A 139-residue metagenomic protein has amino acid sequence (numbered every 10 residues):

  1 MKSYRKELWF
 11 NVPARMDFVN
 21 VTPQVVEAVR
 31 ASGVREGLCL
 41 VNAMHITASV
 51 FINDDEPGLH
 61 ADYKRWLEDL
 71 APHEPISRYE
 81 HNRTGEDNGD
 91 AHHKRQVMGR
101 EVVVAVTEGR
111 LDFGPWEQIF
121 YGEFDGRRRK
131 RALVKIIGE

Functional and structural regions predicted by a protein language model:
M1-E139: Active-site histidine-anchored catalytic micro-motif
